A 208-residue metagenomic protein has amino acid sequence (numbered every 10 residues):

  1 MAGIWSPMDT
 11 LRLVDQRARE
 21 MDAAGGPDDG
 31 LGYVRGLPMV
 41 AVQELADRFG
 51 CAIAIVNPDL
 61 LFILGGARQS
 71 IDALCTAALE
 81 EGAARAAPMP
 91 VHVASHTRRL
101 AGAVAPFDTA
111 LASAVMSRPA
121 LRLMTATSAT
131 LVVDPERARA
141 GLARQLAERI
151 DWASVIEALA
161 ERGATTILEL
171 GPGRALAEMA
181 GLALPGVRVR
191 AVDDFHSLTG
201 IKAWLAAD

Functional and structural regions predicted by a protein language model:
M1-E148: Alpha/beta catalytic cores of group-transfer enzymes, especially the acyltransferase/condensing modules of polyketide
V115-D208: Acyltransferase/transacylase module recognition
